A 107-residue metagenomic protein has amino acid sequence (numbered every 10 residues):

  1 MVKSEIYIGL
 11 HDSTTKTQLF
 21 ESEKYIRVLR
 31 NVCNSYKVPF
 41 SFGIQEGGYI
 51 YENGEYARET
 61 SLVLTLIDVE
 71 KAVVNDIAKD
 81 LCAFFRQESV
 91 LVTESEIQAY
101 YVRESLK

Functional and structural regions predicted by a protein language model:
M1-K107: Positively charged, small/polar-rich N-terminal and surface patches that mediate targeting and assembly and bind
